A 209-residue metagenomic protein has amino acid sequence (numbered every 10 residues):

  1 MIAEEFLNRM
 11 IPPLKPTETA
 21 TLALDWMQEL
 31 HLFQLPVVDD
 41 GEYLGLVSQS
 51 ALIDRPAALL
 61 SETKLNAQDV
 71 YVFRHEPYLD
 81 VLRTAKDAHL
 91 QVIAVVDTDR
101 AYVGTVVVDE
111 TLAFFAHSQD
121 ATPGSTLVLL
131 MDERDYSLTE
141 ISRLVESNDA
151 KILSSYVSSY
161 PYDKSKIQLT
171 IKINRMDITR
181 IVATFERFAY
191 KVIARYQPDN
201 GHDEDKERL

Functional and structural regions predicted by a protein language model:
M1-W26, V37-D39, Y43-S48, I53-L90 (+5 more regions): Bateman/CBS regulatory modules and CBS-like beta-alpha motifs in cytosolic regions of diverse proteins
F33, Q91, K151: Short acidic/polar active-site loop segments enriched in Thr and Asp
V70-Y71, V96-T98, Y102-E110, F114-L209: Cytosolic regulatory modules rich in charged/polar residues
